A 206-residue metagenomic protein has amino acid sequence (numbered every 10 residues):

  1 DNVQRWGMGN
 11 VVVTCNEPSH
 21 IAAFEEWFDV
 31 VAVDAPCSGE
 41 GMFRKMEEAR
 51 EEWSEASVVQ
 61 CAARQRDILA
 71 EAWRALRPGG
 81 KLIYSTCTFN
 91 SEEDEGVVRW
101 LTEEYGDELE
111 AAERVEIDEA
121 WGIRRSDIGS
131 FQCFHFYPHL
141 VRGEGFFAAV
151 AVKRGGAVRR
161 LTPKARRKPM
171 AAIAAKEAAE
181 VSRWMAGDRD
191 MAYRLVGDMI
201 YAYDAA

Functional and structural regions predicted by a protein language model:
D1-E26: S-adenosyl-L-methionine
D29-A70, C87-D94: Mobile active-site "lid"/loop adjacent to the S-adenosyl-L-methionine
V31, G80, L101, A149: Residue-level signal for inorganic ion chemistry
A56, E95-E119: Conserved Class I S-adenosyl-L-methionine
L76-P78: Helix-to-beta-strand junctions that scaffold the AdoMet/dcAdoMet cofactor pocket in Class I SAM-dependent enzymes
K81-T86: Conserved beta-strand signature within the Rossmann-like core of class I S-adenosyl-L-methionine
A111-V141: Class I S-adenosyl-L-methionine
E144-F146, V152-A206: Polybasic, low-complexity RNA-engagement segments
